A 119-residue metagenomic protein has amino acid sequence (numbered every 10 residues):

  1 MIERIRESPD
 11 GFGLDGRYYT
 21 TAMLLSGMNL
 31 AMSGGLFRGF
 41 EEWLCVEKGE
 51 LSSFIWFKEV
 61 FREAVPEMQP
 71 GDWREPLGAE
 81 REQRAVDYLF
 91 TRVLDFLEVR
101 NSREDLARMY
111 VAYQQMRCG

Functional and structural regions predicted by a protein language model:
M1-N29: Short terminal alpha-helical segments
M1-R4, W43, Y88, R92 (+1 more regions): Charge-rich, solvent-exposed alpha-helical interaction surfaces
N29-G35: Short, well-structured hydrophobic secondary-structure segments
G35-N101: Amphipathic protein-protein interaction modules
L97, R103-A112: Low-complexity intrinsically disordered segments
